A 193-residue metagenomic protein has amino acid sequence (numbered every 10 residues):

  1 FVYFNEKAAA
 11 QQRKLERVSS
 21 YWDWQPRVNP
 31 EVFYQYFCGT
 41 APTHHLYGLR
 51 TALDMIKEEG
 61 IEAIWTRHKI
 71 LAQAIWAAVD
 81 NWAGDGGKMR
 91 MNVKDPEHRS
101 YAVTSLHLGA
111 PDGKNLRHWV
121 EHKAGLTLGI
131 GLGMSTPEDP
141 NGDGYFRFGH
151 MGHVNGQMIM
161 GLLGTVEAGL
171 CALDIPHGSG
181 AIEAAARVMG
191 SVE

Functional and structural regions predicted by a protein language model:
F1-N81, V192-E193: Active-site C-terminal subdomain of aminotransferase-like
A8-A10, P26-N29, L128-L132, C171-I175: Glycine-rich loops and low-complexity Gly/Arg-rich segments that provide flexible linkers or classic glycine-based
Q25, K57, W76, R117 (+2 more regions): Generic detector of well-ordered alpha-helical segments enriched in charged/polar residues, highlighting helical
H45-G48, A52, G60, I64-R67 (+8 more regions): General structural feature for long, well-ordered alpha-helical segments within catalytic domains of soluble enzymes
E59-R67, A83-D95, G131-G133, L173-A184: Flexible, glycine/charged-enriched surface loops at secondary-structure junctions
A74, A78-W82, N115-A124, T165-L173: Generic non-transmembrane alpha-helical segments
G87-G161: Conserved C-terminal alpha-helix-loop-beta "cap" of PLP-dependent enzymes that closes/shapes the active-site mouth
P140-E193: PLP-dependent enzyme catalytic core of the Aspartate aminotransferase-like
